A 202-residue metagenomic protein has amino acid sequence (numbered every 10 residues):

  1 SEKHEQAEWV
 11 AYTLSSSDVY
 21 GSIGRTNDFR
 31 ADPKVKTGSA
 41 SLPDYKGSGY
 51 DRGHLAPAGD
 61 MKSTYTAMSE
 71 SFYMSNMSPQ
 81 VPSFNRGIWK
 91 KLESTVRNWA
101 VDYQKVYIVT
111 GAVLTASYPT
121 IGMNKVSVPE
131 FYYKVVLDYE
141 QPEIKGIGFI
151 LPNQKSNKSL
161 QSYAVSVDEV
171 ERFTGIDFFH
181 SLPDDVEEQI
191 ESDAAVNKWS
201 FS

Functional and structural regions predicted by a protein language model:
S1-S202: Domain-level detector for secreted/extracellular nuclease and nuclease-toxin modules, and for the ENPP-like C-terminal
